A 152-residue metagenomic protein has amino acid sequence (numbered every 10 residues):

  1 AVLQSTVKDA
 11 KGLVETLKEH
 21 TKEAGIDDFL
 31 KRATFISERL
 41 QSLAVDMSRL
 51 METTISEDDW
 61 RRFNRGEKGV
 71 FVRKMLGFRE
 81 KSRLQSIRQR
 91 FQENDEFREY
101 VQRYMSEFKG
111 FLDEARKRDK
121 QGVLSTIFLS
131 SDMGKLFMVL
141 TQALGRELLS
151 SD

Functional and structural regions predicted by a protein language model:
A1-D152: Extended amphipathic alpha-helical coiled-coil
